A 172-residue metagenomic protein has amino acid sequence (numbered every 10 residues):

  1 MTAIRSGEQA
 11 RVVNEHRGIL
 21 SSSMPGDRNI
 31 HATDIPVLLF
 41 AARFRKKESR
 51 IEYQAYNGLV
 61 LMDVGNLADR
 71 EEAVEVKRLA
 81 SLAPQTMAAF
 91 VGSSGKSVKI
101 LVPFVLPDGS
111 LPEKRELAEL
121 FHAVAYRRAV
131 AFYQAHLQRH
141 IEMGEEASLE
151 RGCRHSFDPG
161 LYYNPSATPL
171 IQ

Functional and structural regions predicted by a protein language model:
M1-K96, F104-H122, H140: Signature for HUH/AEP ssDNA processing cores
E75, V124, R128-F132: Long, highly charged amphipathic alpha-helices
V91-V98, A147-G152: Short Gly/Ser/Thr- and Asp/Glu-enriched loop/turn motifs at secondary-structure junctions
P107, K114, V130, A135-Q172: Catalytic "initiation/cleavage/transfer" segments centered on a nucleophilic residue and adjacent nucleic-acid-engaging
